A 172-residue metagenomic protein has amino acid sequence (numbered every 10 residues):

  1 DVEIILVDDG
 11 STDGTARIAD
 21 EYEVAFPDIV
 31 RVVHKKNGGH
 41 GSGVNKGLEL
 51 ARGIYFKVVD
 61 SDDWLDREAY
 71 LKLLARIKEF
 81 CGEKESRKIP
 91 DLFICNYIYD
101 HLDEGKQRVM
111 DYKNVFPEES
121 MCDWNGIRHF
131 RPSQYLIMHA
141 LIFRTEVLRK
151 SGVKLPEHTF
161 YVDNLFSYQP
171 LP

Functional and structural regions predicted by a protein language model:
D1-P172: Nucleotide-sugar donor-binding/catalytic module of glycosyltransferases that assemble extracellular/cell-envelope
